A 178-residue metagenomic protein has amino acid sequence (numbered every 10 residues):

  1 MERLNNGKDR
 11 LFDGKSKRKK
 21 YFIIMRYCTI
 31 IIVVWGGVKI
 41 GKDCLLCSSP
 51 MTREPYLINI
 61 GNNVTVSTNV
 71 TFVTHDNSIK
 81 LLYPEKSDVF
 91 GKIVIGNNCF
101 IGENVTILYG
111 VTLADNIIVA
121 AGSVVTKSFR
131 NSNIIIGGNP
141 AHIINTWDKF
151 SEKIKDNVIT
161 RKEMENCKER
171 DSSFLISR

Functional and structural regions predicted by a protein language model:
M1-G37, N139-R178: Terminal amphipathic alpha-helical/low-complexity segments used for targeting or macromolecular assembly
R18, G36-I40, V73, F90-I93: Short, positively charged
Y27, C47-L113, S128-R130, N139-P140 (+1 more regions): Flexible, glycine/small-residue-enriched loop-and-beta-strand segment within the central core of proteins
F100, I118, I135-G137: Short-chain dehydrogenase/reductase
N104, V119-G122: Conserved metal-binding segment of the jelly-roll/cupin
